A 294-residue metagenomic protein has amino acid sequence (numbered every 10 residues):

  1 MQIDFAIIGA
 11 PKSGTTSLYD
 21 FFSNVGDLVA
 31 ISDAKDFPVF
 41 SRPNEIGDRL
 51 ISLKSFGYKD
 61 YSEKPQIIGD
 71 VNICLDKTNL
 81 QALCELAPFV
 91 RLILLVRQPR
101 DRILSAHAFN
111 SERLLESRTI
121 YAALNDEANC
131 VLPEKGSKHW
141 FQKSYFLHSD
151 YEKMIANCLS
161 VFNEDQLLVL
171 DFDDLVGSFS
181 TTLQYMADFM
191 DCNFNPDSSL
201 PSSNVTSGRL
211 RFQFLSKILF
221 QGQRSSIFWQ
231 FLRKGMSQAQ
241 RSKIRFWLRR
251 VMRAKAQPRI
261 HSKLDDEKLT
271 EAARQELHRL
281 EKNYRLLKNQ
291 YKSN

Functional and structural regions predicted by a protein language model:
M1-I73, L86-V90, P99-E116, I120-K135 (+1 more regions): PAPS-dependent sulfotransferase catalytic core
F5, R91-I93, L168-L170: Hydrophobic/aromatic beta-strand patches that form the interior of the parallel beta-sheet core in alpha/beta enzyme
G14-T15, L53, G69, L83 (+8 more regions): Generic structural signal for small/hydrophobic residues in well-ordered secondary structure, especially within
T16-Y19, D76-N79, R100-S105, E112 (+2 more regions): Short catalytic/ligand-binding loop motif for oxyanion handling, primarily in non-cytosolic enzymes, centered on
L50-Y61, L115-S199: PAPS-dependent sulfotransferase catalytic domain
N79, Y151-I155, T182, D265 (+1 more regions): Alpha-helical packing segments of well-folded alpha/beta enzyme cores
N79-E85: A short acidic, amphipathic alpha-helical/loop segment
A156-E267, S293-N294: The conserved 3'-phosphoadenosine-5'-phosphosulfate
